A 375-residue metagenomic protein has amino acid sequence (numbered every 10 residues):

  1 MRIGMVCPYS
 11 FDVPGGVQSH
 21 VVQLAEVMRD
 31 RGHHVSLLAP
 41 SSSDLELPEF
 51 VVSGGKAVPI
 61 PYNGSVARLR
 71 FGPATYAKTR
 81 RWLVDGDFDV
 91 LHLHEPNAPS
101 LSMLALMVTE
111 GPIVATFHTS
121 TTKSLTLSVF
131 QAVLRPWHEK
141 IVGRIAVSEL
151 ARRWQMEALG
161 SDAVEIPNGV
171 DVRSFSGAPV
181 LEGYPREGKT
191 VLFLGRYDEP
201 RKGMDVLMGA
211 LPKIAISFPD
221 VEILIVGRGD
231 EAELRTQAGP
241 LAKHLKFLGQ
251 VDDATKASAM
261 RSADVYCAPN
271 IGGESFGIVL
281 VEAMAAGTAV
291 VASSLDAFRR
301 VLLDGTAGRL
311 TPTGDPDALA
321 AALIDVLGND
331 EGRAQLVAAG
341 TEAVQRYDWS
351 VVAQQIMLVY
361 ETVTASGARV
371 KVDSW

Functional and structural regions predicted by a protein language model:
C7-P14, V21-V22, E26-A74, R228-E231: N-terminal strand-loop element at the rim of the active site of nucleotide-sugar-dependent glycosyltransferases
L150, G169: Carbohydrate-associated surface elements
G183-K202, M208-P212, L224: Conserved donor-binding/catalytic core segment of Leloir-type glycosyltransferases
E233-A257: Nucleotide-activated donor-binding/catalytic signature segment of Leloir-type glycosyltransferases, i.e., the conserved
Q250, A259-A263, I278: Short alpha-helical donor nucleotide-sugar binding micro-motif in glycosyltransferases
V265, A289-A292: Short hydrophobic beta-strand element within catalytic cores of glycosyltransferases and related nucleotide-activated
D304-G305, R309-P316, D325-E331: Conserved acidic donor-binding segment of nucleotide-sugar-dependent glycosyltransferases
A318, D325, G332-R346, M357-L358: A short, well-ordered alpha-helix in the C-terminal region of glycosyltransferases
